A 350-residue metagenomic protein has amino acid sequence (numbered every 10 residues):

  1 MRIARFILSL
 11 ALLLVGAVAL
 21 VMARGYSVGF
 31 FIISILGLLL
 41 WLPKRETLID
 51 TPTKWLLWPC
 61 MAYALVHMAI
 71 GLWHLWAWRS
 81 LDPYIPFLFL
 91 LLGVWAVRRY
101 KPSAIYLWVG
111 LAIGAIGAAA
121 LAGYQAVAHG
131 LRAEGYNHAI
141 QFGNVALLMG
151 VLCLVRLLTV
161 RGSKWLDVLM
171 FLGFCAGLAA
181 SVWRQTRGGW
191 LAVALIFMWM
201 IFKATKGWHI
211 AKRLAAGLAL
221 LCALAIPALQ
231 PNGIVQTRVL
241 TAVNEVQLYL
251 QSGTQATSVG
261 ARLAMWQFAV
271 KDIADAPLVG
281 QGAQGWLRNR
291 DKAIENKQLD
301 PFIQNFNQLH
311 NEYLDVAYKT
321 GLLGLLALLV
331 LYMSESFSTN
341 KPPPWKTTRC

Functional and structural regions predicted by a protein language model:
M1-L72, F89-I105, V109, R156-W165 (+1 more regions): Transmembrane signal-anchor hairpin modules in multi-pass inner-membrane enzymes, especially those that act on
L14-G16, R99-G130, N137-K206, A225 (+2 more regions): Alpha-helical transmembrane segments of multi-pass inner-membrane proteins
R24-K44, L81-G93, Q141-G150, L191-M198 (+2 more regions): Membrane-embedded alpha-helical segments of multi-pass membrane proteins, especially the transmembrane helices
L42-R45, L90, V193-G217, K346: Perimembrane helix-loop-helix junctions
I85-P86, A112-A115, G143-A146, M170 (+3 more regions): Transmembrane alpha-helices of multi-pass, membrane-embedded glycan-processing enzymes that use lipid-linked
A204-S252, Q267-D275: A membrane-periplasm/extracellular boundary helix in multi-pass inner-membrane enzymes that assemble envelope glycans
G253-Q267, D275, V279-T320: Long extracytoplasmic/lumenal interhelical loops at the membrane interface of multi-pass membrane proteins
N296, K319-C350: Hydrophobic transmembrane alpha-helices and their immediate junctions
